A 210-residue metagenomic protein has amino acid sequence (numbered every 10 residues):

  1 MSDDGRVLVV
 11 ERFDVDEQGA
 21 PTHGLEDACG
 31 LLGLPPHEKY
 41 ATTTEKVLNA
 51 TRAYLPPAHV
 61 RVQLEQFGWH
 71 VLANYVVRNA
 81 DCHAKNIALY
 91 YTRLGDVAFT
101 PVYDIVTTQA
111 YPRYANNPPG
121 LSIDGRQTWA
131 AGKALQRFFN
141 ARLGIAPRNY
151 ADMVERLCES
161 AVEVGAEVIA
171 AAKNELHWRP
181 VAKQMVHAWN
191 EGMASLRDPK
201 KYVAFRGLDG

Functional and structural regions predicted by a protein language model:
M1-A84, A88-G210: Anionic ligand-binding catalytic core segments
